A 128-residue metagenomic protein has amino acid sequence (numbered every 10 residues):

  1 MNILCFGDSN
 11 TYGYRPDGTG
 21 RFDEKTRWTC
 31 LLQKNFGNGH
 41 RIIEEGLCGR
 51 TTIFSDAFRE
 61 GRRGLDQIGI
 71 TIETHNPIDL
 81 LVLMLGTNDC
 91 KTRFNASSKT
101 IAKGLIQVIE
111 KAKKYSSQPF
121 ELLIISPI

Functional and structural regions predicted by a protein language model:
M1-L47, I53-F58, T71-H75, L81: Serine-esterase "nucleophile elbow" of acetyl-processing enzymes
N10-T11, C48, N88, I128: Catalytic metal-binding/acid-base residues of hydrolase active sites
N38, G61-I128: Alpha-helical cap/lid subdomain in secreted, periplasmic, or secretory-pathway luminal O-acyl-processing enzymes
T52-F54, K91-T92: Short acidic/glycine-rich loop or secondary-structure boundary segments that cap or lie
